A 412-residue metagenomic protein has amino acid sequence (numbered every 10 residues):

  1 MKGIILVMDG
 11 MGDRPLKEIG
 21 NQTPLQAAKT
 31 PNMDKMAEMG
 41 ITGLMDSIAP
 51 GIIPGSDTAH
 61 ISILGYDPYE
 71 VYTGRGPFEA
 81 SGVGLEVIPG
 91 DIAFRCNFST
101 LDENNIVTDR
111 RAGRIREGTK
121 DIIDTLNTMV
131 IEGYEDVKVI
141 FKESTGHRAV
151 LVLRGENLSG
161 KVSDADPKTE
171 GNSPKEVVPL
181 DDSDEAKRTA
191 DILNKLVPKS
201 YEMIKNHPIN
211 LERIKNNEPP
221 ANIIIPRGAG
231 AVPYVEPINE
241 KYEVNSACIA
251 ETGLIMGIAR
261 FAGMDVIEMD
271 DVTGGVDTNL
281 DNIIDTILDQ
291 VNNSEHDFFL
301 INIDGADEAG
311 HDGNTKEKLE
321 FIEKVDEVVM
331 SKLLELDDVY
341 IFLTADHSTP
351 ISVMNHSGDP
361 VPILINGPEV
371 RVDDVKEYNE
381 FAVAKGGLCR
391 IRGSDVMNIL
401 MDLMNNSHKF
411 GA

Functional and structural regions predicted by a protein language model:
M1-A412: Feature captures the catalytic ectodomains and active-site-proximal regions of enzymes that hydrolyze or transfer
